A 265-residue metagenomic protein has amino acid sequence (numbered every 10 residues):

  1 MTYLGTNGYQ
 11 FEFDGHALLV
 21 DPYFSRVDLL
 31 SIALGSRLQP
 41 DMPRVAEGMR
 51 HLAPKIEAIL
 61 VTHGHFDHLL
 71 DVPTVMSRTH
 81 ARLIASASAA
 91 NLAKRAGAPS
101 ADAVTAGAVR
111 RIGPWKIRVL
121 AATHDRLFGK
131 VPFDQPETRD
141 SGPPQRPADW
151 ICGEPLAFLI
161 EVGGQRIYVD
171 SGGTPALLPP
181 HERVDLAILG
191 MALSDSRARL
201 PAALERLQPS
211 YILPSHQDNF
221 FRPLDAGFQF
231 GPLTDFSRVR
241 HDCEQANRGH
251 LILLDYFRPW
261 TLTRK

Functional and structural regions predicted by a protein language model:
M1-Y3, L18-D21, K116-A122, R166-G172 (+1 more regions): Active-site-proximal beta-strand elements of phosphoester/diester hydrolases
N7, V27, G64-L69, A90-A93 (+7 more regions): Active-site environment of divalent metal-dependent phosphoester hydrolases
E12-L18, V109-R118, E161-I167, T261-L262: Beta-strand-turn-beta hairpins that frame and shape the catalytic cleft of phosphate-ester-processing enzymes
H16-V61, L70-T74, L127-P143, T174-P180: Pre-active-site segment of Zn-dependent metallo-hydrolases
V20-D21, K55-H65, I84-A87, Y168-G173 (+3 more regions): Active-site neighborhood of phospho(di)ester-bond hydrolases with catalytic His/Asp-centered motifs
L29, E47-R111, W115-K130: Active-site HxH/HxHxD metal-binding segment of metal-dependent hydrolases
R82, A90, K94-G97, A101-V109 (+2 more regions): Binuclear metal-ion centers of metallo-dependent hydrolases, dominated by the metallo-beta-lactamase
P143-R206: Active-site-proximal loop/helix segments of hydrolase catalytic cores
